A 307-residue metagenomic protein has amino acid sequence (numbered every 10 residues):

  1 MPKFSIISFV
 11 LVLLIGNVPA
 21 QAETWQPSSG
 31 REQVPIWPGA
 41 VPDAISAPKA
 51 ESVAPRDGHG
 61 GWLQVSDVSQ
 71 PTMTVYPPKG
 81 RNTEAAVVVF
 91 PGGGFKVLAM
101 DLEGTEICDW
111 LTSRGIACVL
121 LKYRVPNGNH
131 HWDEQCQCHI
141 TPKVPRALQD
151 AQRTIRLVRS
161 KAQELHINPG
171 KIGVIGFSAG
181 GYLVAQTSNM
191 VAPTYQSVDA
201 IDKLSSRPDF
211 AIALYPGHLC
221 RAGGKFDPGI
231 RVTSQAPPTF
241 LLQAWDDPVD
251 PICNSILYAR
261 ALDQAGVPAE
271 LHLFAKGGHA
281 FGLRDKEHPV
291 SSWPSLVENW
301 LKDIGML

Functional and structural regions predicted by a protein language model:
E23-R81: N-terminal cap/lid segment of alpha/beta-hydrolase-fold proteins
E84-G92: Short beta-strand element of the alpha/beta-hydrolase
G94-E103, K122-R146, S188-A192, G223 (+1 more regions): Cap/lid segment of the alpha/beta-hydrolase catalytic domain
D101-V119: Short amphipathic alpha-helix adjacent to the substrate-entry channel of hydrolases
R146-S234: Primarily recognizes the serine-hydrolase "nucleophile elbow" in alpha/beta-hydrolase and SGNH/GDSL folds
L241-Q243, D247: Short beta-strand/loop motif that positions the catalytic acidic residue of the alpha/beta-hydrolase fold
P248-N254: Conserved alpha/beta-hydrolase "acid-adjacent" motif
I256-L307: C-terminal catalytic histidine-bearing segment of alpha/beta-hydrolase fold enzymes
